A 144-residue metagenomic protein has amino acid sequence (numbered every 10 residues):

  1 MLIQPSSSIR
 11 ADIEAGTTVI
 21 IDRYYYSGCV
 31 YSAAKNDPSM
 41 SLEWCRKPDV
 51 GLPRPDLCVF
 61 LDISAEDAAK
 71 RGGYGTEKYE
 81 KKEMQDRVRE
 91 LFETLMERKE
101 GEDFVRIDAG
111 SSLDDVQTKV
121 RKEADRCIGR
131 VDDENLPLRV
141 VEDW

Functional and structural regions predicted by a protein language model:
M1-V19: Phosphate-binding/switch loop-helix module in NTP-utilizing enzymes
S8-A11, P48, T94-L95: A generic secondary-structure signal
E14, Y31, L42-R46, L52 (+4 more regions): A structure-centric feature marking long, well-folded core domains of fungal metabolic enzymes and membrane transporters
T18, R23-Y25, A109-G110: Short, well-ordered beta-to-alpha junction loops that form the rim of enzyme active sites and present histidine/acidic
I20, L57-V59, V105-I107: Hydrophobic/aromatic beta-strand patches that form the interior of the parallel beta-sheet core in alpha/beta enzyme
R23-L91: A glycine- and Lys/Arg-enriched "phosphate-lid" helix/loop adjacent to the NTP-binding pocket of small-molecule kinases
E66-W144: NTP-dependent small-molecule kinase module
